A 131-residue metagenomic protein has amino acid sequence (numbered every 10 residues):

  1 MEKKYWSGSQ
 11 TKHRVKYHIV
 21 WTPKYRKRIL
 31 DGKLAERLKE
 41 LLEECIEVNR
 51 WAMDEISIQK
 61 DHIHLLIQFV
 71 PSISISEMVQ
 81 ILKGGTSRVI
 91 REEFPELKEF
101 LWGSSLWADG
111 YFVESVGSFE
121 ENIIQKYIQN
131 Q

Functional and structural regions predicted by a protein language model:
M1-Q131: Basic nucleic-acid-binding interfaces
